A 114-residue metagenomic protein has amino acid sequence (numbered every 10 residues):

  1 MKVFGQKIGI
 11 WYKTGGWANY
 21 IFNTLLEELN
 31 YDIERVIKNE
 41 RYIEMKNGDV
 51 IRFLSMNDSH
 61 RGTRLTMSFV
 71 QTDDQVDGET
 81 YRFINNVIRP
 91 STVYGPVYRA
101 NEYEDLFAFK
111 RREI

Functional and structural regions predicted by a protein language model:
M1-I114: Short, flexible loop motifs at catalytic/binding sites
